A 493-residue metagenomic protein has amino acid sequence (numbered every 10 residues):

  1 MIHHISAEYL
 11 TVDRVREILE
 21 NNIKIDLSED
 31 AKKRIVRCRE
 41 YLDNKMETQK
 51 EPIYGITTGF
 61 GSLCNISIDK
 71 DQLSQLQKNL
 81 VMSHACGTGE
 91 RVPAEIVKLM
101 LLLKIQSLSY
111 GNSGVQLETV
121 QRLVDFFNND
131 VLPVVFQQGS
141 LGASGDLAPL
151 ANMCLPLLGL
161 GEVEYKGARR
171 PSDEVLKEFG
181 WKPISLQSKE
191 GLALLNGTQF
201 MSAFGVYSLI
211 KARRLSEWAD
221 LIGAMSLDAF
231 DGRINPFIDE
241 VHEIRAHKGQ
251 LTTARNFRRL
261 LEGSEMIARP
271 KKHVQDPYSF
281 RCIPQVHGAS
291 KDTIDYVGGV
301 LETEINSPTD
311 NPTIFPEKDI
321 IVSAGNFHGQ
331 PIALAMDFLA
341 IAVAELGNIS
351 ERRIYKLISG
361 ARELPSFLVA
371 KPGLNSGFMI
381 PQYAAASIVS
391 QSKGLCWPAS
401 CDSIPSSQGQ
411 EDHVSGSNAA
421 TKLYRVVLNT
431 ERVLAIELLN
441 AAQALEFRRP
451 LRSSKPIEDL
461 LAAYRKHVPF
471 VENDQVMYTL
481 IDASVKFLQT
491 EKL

Functional and structural regions predicted by a protein language model:
M1-K50, Q77-F136, L227, V241-H242: Glycine-rich, flexible loop motifs
I2-I23, L27-R34, C38-Y41, M46 (+2 more regions): C-terminal auxiliary extensions adjacent to catalytic cores
T48-P52, D130-F136, L150, P171 (+2 more regions): Hydrophobic alpha-helical context, especially transmembrane and signal-peptide helices
Y54-I68, Q72-L76, S83-L108, F136-L158 (+2 more regions): FAD-binding core of FAD-dependent oxidoreductases, characterized by glycine-rich FAD pyrophosphate-binding loops
Q72-Q75, T119, A212-R214: Short, low-complexity, polar/charged sequence segments that are solvent-exposed and flexible
R91, L102, Y110-L132, A143-L147 (+2 more regions): Well-ordered mid-protein domain cores that form the structural environment of catalytic cofactors
V135-S140, E317-I321: Cysteine-centered functional microenvironments
